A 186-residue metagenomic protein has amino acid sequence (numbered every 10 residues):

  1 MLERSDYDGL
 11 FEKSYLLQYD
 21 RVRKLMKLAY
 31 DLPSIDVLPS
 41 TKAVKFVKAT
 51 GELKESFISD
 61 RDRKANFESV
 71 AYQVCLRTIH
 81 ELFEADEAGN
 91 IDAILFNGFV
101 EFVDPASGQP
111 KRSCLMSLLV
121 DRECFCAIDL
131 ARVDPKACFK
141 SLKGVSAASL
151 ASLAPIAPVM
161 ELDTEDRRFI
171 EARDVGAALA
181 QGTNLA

Functional and structural regions predicted by a protein language model:
M1-A186: Long, charge-dense low-complexity segments
